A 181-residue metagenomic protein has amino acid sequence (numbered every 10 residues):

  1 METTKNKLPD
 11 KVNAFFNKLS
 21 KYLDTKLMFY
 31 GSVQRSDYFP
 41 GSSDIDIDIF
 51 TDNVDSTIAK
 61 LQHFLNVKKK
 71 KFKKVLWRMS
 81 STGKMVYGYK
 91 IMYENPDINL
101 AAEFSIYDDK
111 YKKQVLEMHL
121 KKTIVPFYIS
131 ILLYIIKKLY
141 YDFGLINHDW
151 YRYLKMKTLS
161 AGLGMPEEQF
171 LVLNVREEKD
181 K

Functional and structural regions predicted by a protein language model:
M1-K18, L23, Q34-S42, T51-K181: Catalytic core of pol beta-like nucleotidyltransferases
Y30-S32: Glycine-rich beta-strand-to-loop/alpha-helix junction loops that act as flexible
D44-D46: Acidic Asp/Glu-based divalent-cation binding sites
